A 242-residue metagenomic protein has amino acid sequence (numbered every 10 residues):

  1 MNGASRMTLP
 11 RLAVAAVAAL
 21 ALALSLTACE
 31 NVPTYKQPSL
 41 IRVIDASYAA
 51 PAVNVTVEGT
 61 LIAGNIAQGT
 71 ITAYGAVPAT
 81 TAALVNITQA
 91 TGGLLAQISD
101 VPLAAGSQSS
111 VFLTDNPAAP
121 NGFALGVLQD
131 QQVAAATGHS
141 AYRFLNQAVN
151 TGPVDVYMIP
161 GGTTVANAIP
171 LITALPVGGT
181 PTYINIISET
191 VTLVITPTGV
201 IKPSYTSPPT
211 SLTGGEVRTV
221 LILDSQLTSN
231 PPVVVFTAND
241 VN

Functional and structural regions predicted by a protein language model:
N2-A16: Bacterial N-terminal signal peptides that target proteins for export
A15-A18, P78: N-terminal non-cleavable signal-anchor helices
A19-A23: Alpha-helical transmembrane segments
L24-A28: C-terminal motif of bacterial Sec signal peptides marking the signal peptidase cleavage site
C29-N242: Intrinsically disordered, low-complexity polar regions and short flexible loop motifs
